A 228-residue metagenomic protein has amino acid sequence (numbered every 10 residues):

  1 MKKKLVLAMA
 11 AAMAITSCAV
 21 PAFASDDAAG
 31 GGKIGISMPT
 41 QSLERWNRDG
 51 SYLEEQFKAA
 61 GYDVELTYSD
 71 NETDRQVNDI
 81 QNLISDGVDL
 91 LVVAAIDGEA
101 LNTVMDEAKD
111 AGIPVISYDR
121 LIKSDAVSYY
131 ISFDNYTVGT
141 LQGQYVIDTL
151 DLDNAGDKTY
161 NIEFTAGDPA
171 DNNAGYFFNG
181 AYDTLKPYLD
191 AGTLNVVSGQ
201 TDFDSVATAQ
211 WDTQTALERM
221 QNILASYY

Functional and structural regions predicted by a protein language model:
K2-K4, A8, A22-Y228: A residue-level marker of the well-folded mature domains of exported/periplasmic proteins
M9, M13-C18: Hydrophobic core
